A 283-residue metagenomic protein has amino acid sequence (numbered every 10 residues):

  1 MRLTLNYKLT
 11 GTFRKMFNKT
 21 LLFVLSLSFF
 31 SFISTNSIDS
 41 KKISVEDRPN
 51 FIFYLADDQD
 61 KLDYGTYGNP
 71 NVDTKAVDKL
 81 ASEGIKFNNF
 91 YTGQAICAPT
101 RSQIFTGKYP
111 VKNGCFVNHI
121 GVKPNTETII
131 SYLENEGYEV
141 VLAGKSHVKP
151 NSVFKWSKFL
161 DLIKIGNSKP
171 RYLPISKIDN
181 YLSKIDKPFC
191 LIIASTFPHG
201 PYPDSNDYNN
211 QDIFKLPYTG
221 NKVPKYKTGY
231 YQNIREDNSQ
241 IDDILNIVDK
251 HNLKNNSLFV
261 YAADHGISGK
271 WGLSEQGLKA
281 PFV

Functional and structural regions predicted by a protein language model:
M1-F17: N-terminal secretory signal peptides that target proteins for export/translocation
T20-F29: Sec-dependent N-terminal signal peptides
S28, F32-V283: Formylglycine-dependent sulfatase
